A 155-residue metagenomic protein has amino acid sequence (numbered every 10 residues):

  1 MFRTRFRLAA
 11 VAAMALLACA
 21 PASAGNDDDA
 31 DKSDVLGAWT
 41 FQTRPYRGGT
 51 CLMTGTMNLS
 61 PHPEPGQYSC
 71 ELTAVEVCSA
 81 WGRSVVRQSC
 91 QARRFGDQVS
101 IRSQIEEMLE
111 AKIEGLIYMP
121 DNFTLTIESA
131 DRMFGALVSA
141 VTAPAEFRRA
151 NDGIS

Functional and structural regions predicted by a protein language model:
M1-A10: Bacterial N-terminal signal peptides that target proteins for export
A9-A18: Bacterial N-terminal signal peptides
A20-A24: Sec/Tat signal peptide C-region and signal peptidase I cleavage site
G25-D29, T56-M57, R83-S100, N122 (+1 more regions): Edge beta-strand at a domain terminus
D29-M53, Y68-L72, A92, M133-L137: Tryptophan-anchored aromatic micro-motifs
P45-C51, E76-S84, M108-G115, T142-P144: Short, cysteine-centered beta-strand-loop-beta hairpins and adjacent loop/turn segments enriched in charged/polar
G49-R94: N-terminal glycine/threonine-rich, aromatic-flanked beta-hairpin/loop signature
I101-D131: Acidic, glycine-rich flexible loop segments
